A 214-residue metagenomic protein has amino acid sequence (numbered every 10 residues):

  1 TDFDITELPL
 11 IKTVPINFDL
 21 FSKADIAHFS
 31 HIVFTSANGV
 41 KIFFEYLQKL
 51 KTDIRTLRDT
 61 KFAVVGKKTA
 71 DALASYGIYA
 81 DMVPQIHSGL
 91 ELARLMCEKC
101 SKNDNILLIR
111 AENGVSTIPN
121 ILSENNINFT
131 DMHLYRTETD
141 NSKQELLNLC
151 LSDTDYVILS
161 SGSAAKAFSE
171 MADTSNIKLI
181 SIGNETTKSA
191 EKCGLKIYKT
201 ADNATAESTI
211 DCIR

Functional and structural regions predicted by a protein language model:
T1-R214: Signature of uroporphyrinogen-III synthase
